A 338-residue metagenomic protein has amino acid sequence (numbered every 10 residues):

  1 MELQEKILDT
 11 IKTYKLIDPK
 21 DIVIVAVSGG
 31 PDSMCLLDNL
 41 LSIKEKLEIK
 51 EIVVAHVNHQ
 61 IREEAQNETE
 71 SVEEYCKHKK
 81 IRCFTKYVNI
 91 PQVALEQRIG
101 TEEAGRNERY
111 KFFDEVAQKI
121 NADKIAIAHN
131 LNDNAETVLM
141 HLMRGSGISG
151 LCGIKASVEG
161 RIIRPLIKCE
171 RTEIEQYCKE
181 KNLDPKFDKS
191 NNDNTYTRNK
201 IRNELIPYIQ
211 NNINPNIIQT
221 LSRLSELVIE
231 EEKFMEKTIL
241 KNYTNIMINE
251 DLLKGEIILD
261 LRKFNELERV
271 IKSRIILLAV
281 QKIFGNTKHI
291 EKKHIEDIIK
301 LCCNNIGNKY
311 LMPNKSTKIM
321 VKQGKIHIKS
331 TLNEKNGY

Functional and structural regions predicted by a protein language model:
M1-H141, T172, E180, K263 (+1 more regions): ATP-dependent adenylation/nucleotidyltransferase module used to activate substrates
E2-P31, I49-V53, E108, A156-E159 (+1 more regions): AMP-forming adenylation/ATP pyrophosphatase catalytic core
I61-Q66, N192-T195, T331: Acidic, metal-coordinating catalytic cores used for nucleic-acid/nucleotide bond scission and strand-transfer chemistry
I61-R62, E102-E103, R164, T195 (+1 more regions): A generic secondary-structure micro-motif detector that highlights 1-2 residue hydrophobic/ambivalent hotspots embedded
V93-Q97, T197-R198, E230, V321-Q323: Short, solvent-exposed polar/charged micro-motifs at secondary-structure junctions
G105, N194, R198, E268: Residue-level marker of regulatory loop/turn positions in helix-turn-helix DNA-binding domains and in histidine
K124-A128, D133-V228, T244, L252 (+1 more regions): Catalytic subdomain that performs nucleotidyl-dependent activation
